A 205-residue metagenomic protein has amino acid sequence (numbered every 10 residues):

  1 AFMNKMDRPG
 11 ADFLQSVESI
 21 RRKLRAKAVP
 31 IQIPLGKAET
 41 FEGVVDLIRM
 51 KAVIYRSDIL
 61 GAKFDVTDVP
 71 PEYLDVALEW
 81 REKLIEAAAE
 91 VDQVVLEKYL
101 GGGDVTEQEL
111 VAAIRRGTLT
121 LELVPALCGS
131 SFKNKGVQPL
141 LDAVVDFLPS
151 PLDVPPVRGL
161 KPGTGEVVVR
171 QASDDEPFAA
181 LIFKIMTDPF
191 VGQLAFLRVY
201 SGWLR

Functional and structural regions predicted by a protein language model:
A1-R205: Structural and coupling elements of P-loop NTPases
